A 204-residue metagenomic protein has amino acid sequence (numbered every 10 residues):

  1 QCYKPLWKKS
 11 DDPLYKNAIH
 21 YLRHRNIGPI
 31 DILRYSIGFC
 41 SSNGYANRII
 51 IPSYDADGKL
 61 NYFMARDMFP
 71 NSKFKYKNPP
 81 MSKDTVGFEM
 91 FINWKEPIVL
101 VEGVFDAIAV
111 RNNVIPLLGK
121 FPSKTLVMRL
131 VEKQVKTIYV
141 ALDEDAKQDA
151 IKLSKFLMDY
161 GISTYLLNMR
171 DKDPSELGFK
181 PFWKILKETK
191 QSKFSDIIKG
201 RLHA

Functional and structural regions predicted by a protein language model:
Q1-I50, Y54-D57, I92-N93, M128-V131 (+2 more regions): TOPRIM metal-binding catalytic domain and adjacent DNA-binding surface shared by DnaG-type primases
S41-T137: Phosphate-handling DNA/RNA-contact segment within nucleic-acid enzymes
R48-I49, V131-V135, S175-E188: Short, surface-exposed amphipathic charged segments that create phosphate/polyanion-binding patches used for binding
L100, K136-D149: Acidic beta-strand-to-loop metal/phosphate-binding motif
A109-V110, T125, D149-K152, P174: Phosphate- and divalent-cation-binding pockets in alpha/beta enzyme and binding domains that engage nucleotide-derived
L118-K124, L142-D145, M169-D171: Short, acidic/turn-prone active-site loops that include or flank metal/cofactor- and phosphate-binding residues
D149-G161: Short, aromatic/basic amphipathic alpha-helical patches
S163-D173: A generic structural motif
